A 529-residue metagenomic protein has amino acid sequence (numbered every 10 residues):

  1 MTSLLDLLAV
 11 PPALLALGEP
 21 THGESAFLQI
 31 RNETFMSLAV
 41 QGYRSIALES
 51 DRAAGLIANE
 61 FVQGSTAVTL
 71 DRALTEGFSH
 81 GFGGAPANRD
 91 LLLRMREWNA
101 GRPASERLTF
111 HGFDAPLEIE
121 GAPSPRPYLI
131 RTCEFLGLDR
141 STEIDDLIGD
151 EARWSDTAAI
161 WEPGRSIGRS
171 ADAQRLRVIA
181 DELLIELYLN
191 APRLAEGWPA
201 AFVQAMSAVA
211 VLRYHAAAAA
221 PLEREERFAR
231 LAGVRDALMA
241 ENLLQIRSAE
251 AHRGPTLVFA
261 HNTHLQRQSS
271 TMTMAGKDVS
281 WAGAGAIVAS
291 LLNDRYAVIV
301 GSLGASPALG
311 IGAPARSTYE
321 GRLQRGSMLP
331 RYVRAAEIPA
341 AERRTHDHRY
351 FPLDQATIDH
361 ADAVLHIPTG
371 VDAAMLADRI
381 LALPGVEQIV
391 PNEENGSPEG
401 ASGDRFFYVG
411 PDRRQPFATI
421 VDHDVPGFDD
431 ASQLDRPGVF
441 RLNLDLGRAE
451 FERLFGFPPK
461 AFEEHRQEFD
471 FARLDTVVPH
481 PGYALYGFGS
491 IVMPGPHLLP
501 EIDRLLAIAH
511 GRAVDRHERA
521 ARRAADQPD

Functional and structural regions predicted by a protein language model:
M1-A374: Structured catalytic-domain cores with a bias toward divalent-metal coordination
D372-D529: Charge-dense, helix-prone N-terminal extensions
